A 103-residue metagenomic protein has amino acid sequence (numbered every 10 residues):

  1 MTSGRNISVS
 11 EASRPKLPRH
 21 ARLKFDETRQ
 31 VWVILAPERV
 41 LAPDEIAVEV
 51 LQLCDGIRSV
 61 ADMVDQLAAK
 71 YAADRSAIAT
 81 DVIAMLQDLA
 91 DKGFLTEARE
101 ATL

Functional and structural regions predicted by a protein language model:
M1-V48, Q52, L103: Acidic, low-complexity/disordered tracts enriched in E/D and polar residues
A36-L103: Long, charge-rich, low-complexity alpha-helical segments
